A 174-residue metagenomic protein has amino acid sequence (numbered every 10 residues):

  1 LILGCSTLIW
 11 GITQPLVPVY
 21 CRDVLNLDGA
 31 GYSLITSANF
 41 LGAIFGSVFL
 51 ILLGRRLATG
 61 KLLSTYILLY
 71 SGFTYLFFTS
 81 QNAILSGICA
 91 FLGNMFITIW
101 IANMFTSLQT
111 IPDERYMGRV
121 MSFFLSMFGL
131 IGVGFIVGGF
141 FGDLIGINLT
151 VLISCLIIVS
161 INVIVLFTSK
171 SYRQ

Functional and structural regions predicted by a protein language model:
I2-W10, V17-Q174: C-terminal transmembrane bundle of multi-pass solute transporters/carriers
